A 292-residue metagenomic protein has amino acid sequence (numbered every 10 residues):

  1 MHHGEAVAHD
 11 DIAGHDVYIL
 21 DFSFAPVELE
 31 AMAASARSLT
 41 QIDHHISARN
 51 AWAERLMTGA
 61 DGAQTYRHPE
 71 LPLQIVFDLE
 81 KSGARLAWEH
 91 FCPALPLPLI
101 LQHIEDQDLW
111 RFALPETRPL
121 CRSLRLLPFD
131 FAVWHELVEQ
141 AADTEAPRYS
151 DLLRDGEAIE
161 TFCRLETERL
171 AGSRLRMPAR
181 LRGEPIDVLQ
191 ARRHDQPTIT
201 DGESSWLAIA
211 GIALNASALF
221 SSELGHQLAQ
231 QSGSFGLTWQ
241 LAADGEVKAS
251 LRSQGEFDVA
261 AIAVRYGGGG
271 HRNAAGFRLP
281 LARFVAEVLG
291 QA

Functional and structural regions predicted by a protein language model:
M1-A132, A191-A292: Replace "Mg2+/Mn2+-dependent" with "divalent metal-dependent
E105-R193: Hydrophobic, aromatic-enriched interface-forming segments
